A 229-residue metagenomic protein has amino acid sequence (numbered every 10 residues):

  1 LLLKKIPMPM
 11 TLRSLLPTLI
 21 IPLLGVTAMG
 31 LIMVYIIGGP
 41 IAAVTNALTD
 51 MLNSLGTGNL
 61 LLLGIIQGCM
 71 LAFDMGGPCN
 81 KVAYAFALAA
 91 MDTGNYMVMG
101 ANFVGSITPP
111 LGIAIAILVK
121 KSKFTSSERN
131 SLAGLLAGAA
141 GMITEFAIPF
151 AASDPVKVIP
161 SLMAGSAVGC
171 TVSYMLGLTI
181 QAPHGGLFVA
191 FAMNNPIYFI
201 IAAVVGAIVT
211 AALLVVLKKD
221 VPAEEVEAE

Functional and structural regions predicted by a protein language model:
L1-E227: Pore-lining transmembrane helices
